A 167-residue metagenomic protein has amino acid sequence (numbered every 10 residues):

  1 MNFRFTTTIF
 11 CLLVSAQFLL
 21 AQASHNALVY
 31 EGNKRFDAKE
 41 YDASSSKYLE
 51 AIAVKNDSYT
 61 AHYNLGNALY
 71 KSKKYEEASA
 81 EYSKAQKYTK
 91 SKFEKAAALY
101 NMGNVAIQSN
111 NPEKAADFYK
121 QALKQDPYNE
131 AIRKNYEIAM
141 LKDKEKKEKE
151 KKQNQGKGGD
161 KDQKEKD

Functional and structural regions predicted by a protein language model:
N56, K90-F93, P127: Short coil turns that delineate tetratricopeptide repeat
A61, K95-A98, I132: TPR alpha-solenoid repeat register
D117-D167: Acidic, low-complexity intrinsically disordered segments
